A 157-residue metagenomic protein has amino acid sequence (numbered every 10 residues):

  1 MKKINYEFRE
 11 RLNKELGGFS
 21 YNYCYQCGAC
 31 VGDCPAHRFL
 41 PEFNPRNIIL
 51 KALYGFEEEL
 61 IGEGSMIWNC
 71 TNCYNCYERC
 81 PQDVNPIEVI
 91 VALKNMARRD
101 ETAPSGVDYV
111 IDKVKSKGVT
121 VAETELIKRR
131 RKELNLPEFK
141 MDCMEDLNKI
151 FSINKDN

Functional and structural regions predicted by a protein language model:
K2-L16, F39-I67, P86-V119: Ferredoxin-type iron-sulfur electron-transfer modules in oxidoreductases and energy-metabolism complexes
Y6-N22, N148-D156: N-terminal capping/interface segment
R9-E10, K14-F19, D33, G55 (+2 more regions): Sparse, context-dependent recognition of short Cys/His-centered cofactor- or disulfide-binding micro-motifs
S20-H37, G64-V84: Cysteine-centered iron-sulfur cluster-binding motifs in ferredoxin-type domains/subunits of redox enzymes
C34-P35, I48, N157: Well-ordered, non-transmembrane segments within structured domains
Y77-I90, K94, K113-N157: Short flanking/linker segments adjacent to small metal-binding domains or redox-active Cys/His motifs
